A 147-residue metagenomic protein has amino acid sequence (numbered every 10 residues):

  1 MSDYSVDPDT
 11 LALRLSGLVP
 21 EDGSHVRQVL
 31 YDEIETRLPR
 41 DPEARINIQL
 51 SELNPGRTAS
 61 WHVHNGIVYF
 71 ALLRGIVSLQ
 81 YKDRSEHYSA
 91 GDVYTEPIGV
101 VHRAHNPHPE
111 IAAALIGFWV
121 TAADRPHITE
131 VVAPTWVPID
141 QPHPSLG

Functional and structural regions predicted by a protein language model:
M1-R45, V131-G147: A short, N-terminal "cap"/entry segment at the start of jelly-roll beta-barrel domains of the cupin/DSBH fold
T36, V93, L115, W119 (+1 more regions): Extracytoplasmic low-complexity repetitive segments enriched in small/polar residues
R40-D41, V63, A71, P107-A112: Extracellular/periplasmic catalytic domains that process cell-envelope and extracellular macromolecules
E43-A44, P55-Y69: A short beta-loop-beta micro-motif enriched in histidine and acidic residues
I48-E52, Y69, V93-T95, G117: Conserved hydrophobic/aromatic beta-strand scaffold that supports enzyme active sites
L53, K82-V101: Short acidic-glycine-tyrosine-enriched beta hairpin
N65-D83, D92: Glycine- and acidic-residue-biased ligand/ion/polar-headgroup-sensing regions
S78, I98-P126: Ligand-binding loop in jelly-roll beta-barrel domains
